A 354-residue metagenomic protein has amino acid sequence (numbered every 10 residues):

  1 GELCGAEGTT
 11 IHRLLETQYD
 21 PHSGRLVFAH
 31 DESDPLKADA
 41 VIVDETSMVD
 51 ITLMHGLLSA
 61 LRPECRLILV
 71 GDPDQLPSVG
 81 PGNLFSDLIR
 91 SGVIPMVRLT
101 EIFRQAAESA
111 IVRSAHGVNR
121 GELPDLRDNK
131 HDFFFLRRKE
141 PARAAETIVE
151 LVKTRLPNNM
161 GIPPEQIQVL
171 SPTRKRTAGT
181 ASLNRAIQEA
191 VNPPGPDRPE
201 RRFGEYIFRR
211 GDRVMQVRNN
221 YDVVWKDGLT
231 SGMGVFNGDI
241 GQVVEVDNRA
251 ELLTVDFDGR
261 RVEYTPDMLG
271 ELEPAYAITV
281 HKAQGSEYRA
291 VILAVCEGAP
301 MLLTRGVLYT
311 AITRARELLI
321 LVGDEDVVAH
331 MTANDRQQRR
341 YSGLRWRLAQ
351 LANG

Functional and structural regions predicted by a protein language model:
G1-G5, R176, M268: Conserved helicase NTPase catalytic core signature
E2-L26, E32-K139, D212, S286 (+2 more regions): Conserved helicase motor core of SF1/SF2 NTP-dependent helicases
G5-E7, L57-A60, N184-E189, T230-G232 (+2 more regions): Short, solvent-exposed amphipathic alpha-helical segments in soluble enzyme and RNA/protein-processing domains
P21-R25, A29-D34, S342-G354: Acidic, low-complexity intrinsically disordered tails
A40-D44, L170, M215, I292-A294 (+1 more regions): Structural motif
V49, L76, D222-V223, L252 (+1 more regions): Short beta-strands and strand-coil junctions in structured, solvent-facing domains, enriched
P73-G234, V244, L351-A352: Conserved helicase motor core of P-loop NTPases
R120, D227-L229, N237-G354: C-terminal accessory regions
